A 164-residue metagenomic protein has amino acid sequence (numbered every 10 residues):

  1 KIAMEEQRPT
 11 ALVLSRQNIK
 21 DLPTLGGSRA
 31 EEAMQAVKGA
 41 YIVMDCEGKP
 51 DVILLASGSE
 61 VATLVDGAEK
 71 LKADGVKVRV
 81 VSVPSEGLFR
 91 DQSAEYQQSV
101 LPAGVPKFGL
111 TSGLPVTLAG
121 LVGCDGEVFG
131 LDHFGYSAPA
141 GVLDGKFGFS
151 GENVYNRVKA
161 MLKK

Functional and structural regions predicted by a protein language model:
I2-K164: Thiamine diphosphate
